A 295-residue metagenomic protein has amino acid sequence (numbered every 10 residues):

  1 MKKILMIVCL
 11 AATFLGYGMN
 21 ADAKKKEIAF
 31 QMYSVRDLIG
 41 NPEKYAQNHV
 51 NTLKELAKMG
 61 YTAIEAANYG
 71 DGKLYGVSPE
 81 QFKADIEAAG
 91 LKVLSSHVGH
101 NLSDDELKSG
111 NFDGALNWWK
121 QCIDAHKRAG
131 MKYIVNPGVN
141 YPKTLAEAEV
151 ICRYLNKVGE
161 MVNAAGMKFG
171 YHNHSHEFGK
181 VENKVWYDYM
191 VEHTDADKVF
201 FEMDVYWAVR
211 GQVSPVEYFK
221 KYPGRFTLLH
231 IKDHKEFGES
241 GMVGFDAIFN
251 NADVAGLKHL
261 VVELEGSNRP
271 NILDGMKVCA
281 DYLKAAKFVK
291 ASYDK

Functional and structural regions predicted by a protein language model:
M1-K25: Bacterial Sec-dependent N-terminal signal peptides
K3-I4, M32, N173: Hydrophobic alpha-helical segments, especially transmembrane helices and their immediate juxtamembrane helical caps
G18, D85, K92, D104-F200 (+2 more regions): Active-site acidic/histidine proton-transfer and metal-coordination neighborhood in alpha/beta enzyme cores
G18-A129, D281-K295: N-terminal pre-domain/capping segments
D22-G60, E182-K184, D188-M203, W207-K295: Histidine-acidic metal/acid-base catalytic patches
R36-Y45, A66-P79, H100-L116, N140-E149 (+4 more regions): Acidic-and-aromatic substrate-binding clefts and catalytic sites of carbohydrate-active enzymes
P79-A88, Y154-A164, Y218, A247-N251: Catalytic-core regions built around general acid/base machinery
